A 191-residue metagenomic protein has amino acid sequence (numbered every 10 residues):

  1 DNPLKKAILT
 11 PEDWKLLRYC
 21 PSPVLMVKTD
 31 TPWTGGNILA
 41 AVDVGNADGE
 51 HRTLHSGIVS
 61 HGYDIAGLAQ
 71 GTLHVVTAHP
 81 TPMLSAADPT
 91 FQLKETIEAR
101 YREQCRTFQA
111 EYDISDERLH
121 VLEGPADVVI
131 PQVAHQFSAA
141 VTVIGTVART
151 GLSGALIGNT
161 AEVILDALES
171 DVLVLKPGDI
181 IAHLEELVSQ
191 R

Functional and structural regions predicted by a protein language model:
D1-K15, I144-A167, I181: Glycine-rich, Arg-bearing micro-motifs that act as flexible, cationic patches
D1-P3, A110-L152, D179-R191: Structural beta-alpha unit
E12, Q104, P125-P131, T160: Short acidic active-site motifs
P23-T29, V172-K176: Short beta-strand elements of ligand-binding domains
N37-D88, E111-I114, A167-A182, R191: Small/aliphatic-rich secondary-structure junction motif
L54-I58, Y101, T160: Hydrophobic alpha-helical membrane-association signature
V59, E95-R106: Short, surface-exposed alpha-helical segments at coil->helix boundaries
